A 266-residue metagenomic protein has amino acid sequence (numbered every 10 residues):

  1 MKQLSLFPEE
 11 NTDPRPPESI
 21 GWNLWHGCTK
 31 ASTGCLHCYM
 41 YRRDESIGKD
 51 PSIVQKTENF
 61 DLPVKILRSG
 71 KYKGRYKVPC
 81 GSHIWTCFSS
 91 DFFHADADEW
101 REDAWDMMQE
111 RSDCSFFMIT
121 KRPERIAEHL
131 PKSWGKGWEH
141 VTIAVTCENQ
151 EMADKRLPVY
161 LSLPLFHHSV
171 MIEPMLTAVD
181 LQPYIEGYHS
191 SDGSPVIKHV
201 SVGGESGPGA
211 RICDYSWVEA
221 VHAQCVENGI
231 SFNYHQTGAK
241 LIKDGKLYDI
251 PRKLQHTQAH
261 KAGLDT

Functional and structural regions predicted by a protein language model:
M1-N23, I47, L176, Q182-T266: Auxiliary Fe-S-binding modules of radical SAM enzymes
K2-S32, L36-V141, Q150-A153, V179-E186 (+2 more regions): Conserved Radical SAM active-site core
H83-W85, S115-F117, H140-A144, H167-M171 (+2 more regions): Structural preference for beta-strand elements that scaffold enzyme active sites
S90, R122-E124, C147-N149, P174-L176 (+2 more regions): Active-site-proximal loop/turn and secondary-structure-junction residues that shape catalytic pockets, frequently
W100-M107, R156-V159, W217-V221: A general structural detector for well-ordered alpha-helical segments in enzyme core domains, enriched
Q109-S112, P164, E219, V226: Anion (oxyanion) recognition and catalysis
V145-A153, P158-E186, D192, G204: Histidine/lysine/aspartate-rich catalytic loop segments that bind and position anionic ligands
